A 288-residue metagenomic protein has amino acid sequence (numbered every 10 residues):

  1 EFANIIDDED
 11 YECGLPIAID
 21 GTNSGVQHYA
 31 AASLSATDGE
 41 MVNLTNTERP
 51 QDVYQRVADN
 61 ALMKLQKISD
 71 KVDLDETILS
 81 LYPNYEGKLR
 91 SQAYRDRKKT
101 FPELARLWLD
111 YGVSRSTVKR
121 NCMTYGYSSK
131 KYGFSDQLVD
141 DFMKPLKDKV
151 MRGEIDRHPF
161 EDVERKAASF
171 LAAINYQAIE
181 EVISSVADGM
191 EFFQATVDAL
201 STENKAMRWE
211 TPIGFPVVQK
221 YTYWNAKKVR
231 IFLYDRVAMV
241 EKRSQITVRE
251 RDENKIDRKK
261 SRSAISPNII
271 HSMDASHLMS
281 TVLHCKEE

Functional and structural regions predicted by a protein language model:
E1-E288: Conserved catalytic core of nucleotide polymerization and phosphodiester-bond processing enzymes
